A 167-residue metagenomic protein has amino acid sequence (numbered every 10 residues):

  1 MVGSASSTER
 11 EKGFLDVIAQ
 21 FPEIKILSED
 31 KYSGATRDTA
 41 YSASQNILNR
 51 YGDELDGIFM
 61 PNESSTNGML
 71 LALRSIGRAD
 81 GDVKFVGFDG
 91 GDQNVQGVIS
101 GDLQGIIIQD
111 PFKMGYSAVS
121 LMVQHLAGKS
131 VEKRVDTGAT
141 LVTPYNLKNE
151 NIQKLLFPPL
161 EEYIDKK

Functional and structural regions predicted by a protein language model:
M1, E29, S100-F112: Short beta-strand elements at the ligand-binding edges of bilobed clamshell
M1-E9, M60-E63: Extracytoplasmic "Venus flytrap"
M1-S6, F21, D30-G34: Short beta-strand->loop
V2, S6, V17-I18, K113-K167: Hinge/cleft segment of the Venus flytrap/periplasmic-binding protein
T8-D16, R37-A43, G91-N94, Q109-A127: Hydrophobic alpha-helical segments within soluble ligand-binding/sensing domains
F14, S28, S33-G97: Hydrophobic alpha-helical
V17-F21, R50, A72, I76 (+2 more regions): Change "in soluble alpha/beta enzymes" to "in soluble alpha/beta proteins
G91-Q104, Q153: Flexible loop/hinge segments that line or gate small-molecule binding clefts
